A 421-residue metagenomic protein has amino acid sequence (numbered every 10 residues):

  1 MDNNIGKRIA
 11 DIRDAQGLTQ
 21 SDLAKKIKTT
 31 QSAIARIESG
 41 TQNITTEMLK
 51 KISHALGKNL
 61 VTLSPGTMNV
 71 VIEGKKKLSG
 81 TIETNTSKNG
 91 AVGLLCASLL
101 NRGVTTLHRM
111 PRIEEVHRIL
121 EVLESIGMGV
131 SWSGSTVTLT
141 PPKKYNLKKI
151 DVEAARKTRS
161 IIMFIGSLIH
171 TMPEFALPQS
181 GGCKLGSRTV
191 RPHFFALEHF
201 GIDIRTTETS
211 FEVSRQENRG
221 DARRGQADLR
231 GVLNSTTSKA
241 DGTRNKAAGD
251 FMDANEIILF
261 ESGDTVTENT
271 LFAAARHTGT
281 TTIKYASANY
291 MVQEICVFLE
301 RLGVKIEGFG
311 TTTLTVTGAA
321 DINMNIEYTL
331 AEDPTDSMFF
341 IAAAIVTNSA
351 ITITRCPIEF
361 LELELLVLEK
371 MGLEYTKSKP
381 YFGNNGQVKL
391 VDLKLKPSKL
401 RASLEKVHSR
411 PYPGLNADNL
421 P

Functional and structural regions predicted by a protein language model:
M1, I5, T86-K88: N-terminal amphipathic alpha-helix initiation
M1-D2, T41, E332: Residue-level marker of regulatory loop/turn positions in helix-turn-helix DNA-binding domains and in histidine
N3, D14-A15, N43: Short amphipathic helical patch at the helix-1/turn junction of helix-turn-helix
K7-K26, K51: Short basic helix-loop element that most often maps to the first helix and adjoining turn of HTH DNA-binding modules
D11, S32, T46-P421: Structural preference for solvent-exposed beta-strand-turn elements and adjacent flexible terminal/loop segments within
A15-Q16, G40, A55: Histidine kinase transmitter module recognition
I27-N43: Recognition helix of helix-turn-helix/homeodomain-like DNA-binding domains that insert into the DNA major groove
